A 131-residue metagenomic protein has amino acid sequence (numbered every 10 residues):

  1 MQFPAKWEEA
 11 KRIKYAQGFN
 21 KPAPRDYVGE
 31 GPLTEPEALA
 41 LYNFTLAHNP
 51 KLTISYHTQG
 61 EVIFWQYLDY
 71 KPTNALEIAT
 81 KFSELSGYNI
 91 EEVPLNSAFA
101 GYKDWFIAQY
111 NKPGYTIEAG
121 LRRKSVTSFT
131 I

Functional and structural regions predicted by a protein language model:
M1-L68, P72, T116: Active-site/substrate-binding loop(s) of hydrolase catalytic cores
A10, S125-T130: Short conserved micro-motifs at the rims of enzyme active sites and ligand-binding pockets
G31, V62-S125: Catalytic cores of processing enzymes, dominated by hydrolases/peptidases, characterized by acidic/His-rich
